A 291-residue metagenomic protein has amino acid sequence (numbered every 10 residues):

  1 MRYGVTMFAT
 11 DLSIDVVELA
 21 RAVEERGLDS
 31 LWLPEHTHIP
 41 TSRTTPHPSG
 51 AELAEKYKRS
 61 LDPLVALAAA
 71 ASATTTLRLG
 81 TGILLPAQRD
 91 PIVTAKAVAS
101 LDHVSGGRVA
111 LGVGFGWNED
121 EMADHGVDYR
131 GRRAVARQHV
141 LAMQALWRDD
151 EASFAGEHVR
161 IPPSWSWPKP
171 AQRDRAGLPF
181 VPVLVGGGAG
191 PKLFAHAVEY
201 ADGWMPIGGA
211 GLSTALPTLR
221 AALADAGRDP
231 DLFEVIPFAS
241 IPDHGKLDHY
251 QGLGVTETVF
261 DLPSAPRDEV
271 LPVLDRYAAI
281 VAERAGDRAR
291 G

Functional and structural regions predicted by a protein language model:
M1-G291: Active-site-adjacent structural elements that line small-molecule/cofactor binding pockets in enzymes
